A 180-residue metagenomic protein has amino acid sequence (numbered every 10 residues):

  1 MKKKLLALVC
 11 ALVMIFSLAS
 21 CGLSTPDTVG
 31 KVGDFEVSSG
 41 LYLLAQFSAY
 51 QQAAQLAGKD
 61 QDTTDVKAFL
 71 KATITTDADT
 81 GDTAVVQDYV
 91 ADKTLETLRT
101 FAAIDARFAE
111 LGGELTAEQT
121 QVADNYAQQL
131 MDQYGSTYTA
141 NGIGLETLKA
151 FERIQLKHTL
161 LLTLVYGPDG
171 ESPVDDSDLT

Functional and structural regions predicted by a protein language model:
M1, C21-L23: Absolute protein N-terminus
M1-V9: Positively charged n-region of N-terminal signal peptides that target proteins for export
L12-V13: Repetitive helical segments and hydrophobic/amphipathic motifs
F16-S20: C-terminal motif of bacterial Sec signal peptides marking the signal peptidase cleavage site
L23-K149: N-terminal targeting/tethering segments
A102-A106, H158-L164: Periplasmic solute-binding protein
F151-T159: Acidic, Ser/Thr/Gly/Pro-rich low-complexity segments that form flexible
L162-T180: Acidic/polar surface patches and capping/hinge elements
